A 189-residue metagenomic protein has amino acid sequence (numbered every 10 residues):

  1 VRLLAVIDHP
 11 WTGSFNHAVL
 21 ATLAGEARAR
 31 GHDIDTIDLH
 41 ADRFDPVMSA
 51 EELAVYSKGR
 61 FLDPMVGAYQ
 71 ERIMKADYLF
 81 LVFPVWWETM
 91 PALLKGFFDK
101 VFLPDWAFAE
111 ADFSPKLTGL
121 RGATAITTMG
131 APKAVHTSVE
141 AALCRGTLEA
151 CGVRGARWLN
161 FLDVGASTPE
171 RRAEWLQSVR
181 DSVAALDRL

Functional and structural regions predicted by a protein language model:
V1, H32, R121, V153-R154: A structural micro-motif
V1-W106, E110, A166-L189: N-terminal beta1-alpha1-beta2 submodule of the flavodoxin-like/Rossmannoid cofactor-binding fold
A5-I7, I126-T128, W158-N160: Short beta-strands and strand-loop turn motifs
A41-F44, S114, R145, W158: Generic secondary-structure boundary/loop-capping signal
A109-G152: Short, glycine-/small-residue-rich phosphate/pyrophosphate-handling segment
V135-L189: Glycine-rich phosphate/pyrophosphate-binding loop and the adjoining helix
